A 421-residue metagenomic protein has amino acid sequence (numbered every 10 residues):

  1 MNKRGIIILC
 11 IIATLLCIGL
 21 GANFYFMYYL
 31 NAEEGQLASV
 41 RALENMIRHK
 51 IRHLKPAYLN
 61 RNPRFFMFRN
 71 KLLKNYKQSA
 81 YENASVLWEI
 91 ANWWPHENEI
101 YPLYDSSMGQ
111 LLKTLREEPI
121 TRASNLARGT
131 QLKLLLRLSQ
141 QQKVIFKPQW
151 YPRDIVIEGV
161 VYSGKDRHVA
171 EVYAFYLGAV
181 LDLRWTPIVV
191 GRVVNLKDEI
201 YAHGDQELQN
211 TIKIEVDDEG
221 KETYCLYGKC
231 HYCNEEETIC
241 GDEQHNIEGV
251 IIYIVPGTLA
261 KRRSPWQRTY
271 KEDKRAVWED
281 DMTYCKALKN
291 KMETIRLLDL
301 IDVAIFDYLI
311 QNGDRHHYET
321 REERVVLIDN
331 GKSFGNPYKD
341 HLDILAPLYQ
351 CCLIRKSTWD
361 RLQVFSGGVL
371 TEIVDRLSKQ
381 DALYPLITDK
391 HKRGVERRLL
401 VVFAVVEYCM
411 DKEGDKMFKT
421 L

Functional and structural regions predicted by a protein language model:
M1-L421: Phosphate/dinucleotide-binding and metal-coordinating scaffold of catalytic cores in nucleotide-dependent enzymes
